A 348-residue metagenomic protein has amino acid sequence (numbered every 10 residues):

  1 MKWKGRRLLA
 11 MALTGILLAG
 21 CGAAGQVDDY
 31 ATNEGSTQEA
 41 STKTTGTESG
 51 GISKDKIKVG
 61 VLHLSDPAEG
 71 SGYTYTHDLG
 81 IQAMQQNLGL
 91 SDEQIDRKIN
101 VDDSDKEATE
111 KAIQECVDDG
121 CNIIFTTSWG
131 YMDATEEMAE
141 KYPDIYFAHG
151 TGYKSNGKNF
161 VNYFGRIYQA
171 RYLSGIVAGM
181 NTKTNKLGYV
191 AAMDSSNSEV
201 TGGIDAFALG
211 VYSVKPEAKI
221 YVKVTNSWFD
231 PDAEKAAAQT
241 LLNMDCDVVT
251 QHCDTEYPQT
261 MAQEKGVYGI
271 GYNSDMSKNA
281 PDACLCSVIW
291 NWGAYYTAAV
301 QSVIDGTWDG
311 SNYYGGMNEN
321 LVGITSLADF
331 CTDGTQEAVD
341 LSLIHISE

Functional and structural regions predicted by a protein language model:
L13-L18: Hydrophobic core
G22-A31: Bacterial lipoprotein signal-peptidase II cleavage site
G51-S53, V59-G80, M84-N87, K98-T109 (+2 more regions): Extracytoplasmic "Venus flytrap"
I81, R171-A218, V222, N312-G334: An alpha-beta-alpha
G120-S128, A148-G150, M244-T255, I270-Y272: Periplasmic-binding protein-like
E140-G165, S274-D282: Flexible loop/hinge segments that line or gate small-molecule binding clefts
Y163-N185, V288-W308: Hydrophobic alpha-helical segments within soluble ligand-binding/sensing domains
I344-E348: Conserved small/polar residues in nucleotide/adenosyl-binding loops
